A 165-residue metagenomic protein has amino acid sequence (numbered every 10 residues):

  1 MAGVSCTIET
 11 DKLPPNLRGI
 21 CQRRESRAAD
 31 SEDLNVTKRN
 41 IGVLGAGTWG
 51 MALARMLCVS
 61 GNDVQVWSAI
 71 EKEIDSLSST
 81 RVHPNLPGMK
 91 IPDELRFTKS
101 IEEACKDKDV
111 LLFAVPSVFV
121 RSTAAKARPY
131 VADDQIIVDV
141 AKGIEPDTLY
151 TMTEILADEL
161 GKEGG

Functional and structural regions predicted by a protein language model:
D11, N16, D30-D33: Intrinsic-disorder-associated, low-complexity terminal segments enriched in Asp/Asn/His/Tyr and depleted of Lys/Arg
G19, D33-K90, R96-K99, K126: NAD(P)+-binding Rossmann beta1-loop-alpha1 motif at the extreme N-terminus of oxidoreductases
I101, V110-G165: Rossmann-like NAD(P)(H) cofactor-binding subdomain of soluble oxidoreductases
A104-K106: A short, aliphatic-rich alpha-helical micro-motif
